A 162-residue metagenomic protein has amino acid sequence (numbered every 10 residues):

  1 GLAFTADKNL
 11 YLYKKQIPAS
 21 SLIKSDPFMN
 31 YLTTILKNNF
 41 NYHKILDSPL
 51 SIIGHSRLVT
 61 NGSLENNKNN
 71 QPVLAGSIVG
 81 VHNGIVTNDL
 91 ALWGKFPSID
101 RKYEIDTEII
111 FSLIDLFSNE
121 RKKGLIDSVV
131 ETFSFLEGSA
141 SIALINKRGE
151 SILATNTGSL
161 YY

Functional and structural regions predicted by a protein language model:
G1-Y162: Conserved short alpha-helical segments that host acidic/polar catalytic motifs at enzyme active sites
